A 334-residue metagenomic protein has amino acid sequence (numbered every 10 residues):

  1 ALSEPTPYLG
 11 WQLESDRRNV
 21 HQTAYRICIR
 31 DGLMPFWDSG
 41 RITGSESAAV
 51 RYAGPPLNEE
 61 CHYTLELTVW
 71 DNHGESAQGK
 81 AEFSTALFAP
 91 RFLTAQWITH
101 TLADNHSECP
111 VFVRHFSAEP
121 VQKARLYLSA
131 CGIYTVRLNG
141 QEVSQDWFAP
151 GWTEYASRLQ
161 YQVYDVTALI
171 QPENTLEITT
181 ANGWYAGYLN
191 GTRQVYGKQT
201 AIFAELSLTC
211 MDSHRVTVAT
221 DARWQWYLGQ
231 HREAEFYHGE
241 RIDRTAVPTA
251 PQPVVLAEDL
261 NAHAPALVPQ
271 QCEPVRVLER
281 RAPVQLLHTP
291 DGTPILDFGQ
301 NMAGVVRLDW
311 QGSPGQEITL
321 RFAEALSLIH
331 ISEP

Functional and structural regions predicted by a protein language model:
A1-L328, S332: Extracellular/oxidizing-compartment recognition motifs
